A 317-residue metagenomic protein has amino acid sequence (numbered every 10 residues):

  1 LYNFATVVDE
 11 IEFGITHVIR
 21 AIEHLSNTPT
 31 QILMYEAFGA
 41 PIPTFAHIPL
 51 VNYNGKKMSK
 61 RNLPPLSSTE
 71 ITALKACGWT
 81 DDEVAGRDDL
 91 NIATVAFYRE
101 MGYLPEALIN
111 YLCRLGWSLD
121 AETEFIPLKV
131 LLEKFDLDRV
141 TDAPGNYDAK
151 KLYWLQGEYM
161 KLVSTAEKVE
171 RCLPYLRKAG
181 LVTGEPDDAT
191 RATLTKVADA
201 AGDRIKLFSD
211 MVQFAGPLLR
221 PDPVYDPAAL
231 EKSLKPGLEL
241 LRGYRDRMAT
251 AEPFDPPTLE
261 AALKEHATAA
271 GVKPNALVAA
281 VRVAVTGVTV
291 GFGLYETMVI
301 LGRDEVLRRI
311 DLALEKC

Functional and structural regions predicted by a protein language model:
L1-A37, V285: Structured secondary-structure scaffolds
I15-V18, W79-T80, A93-T94, M248-A249: A short, structure-level motif marking secondary-structure boundaries and short turns
T30, A107, L240: Charged catalytic carboxylate motif
Q31, T94, L263: Generic structural marker for isolated residues within well-ordered, non-membrane alpha-helices of soluble domains
F38-Y225, T286-C317: Catalytic adenosine-cofactor/nucleotide-binding cores of aminoacyl-tRNA synthetases and other
V169, A229-V285: C-terminal accessory/binding modules appended to enzymatic or scaffolding proteins
